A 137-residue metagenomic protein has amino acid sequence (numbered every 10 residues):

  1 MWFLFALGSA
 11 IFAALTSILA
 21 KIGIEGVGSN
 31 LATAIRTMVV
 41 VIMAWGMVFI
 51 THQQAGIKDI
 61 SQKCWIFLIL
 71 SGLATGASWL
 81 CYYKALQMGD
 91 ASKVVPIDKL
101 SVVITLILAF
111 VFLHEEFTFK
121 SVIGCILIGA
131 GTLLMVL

Functional and structural regions predicted by a protein language model:
M1-I11, V27, V40-F67, W79-M88 (+1 more regions): Membrane-interface interhelical linkers
A10, A14, I18, W45 (+3 more regions): Hydrophobic/small/kink-forming positions within alpha-helical transmembrane segments of polytopic membrane proteins
L15-V40: Juxtamembrane helix-loop-helix junctions in multi-pass membrane proteins
G23, A32, A85, V111-L113: Hydrophobic/aromatic residues within transmembrane alpha-helices of multi-pass small-molecule transporters
S29-T37, Q62-L68, V95-P96, S121-I126: Cytoplasmic-side transmembrane-helix entry/capping segments in multi-pass membrane proteins
L31-M38, L80, L86-L106: Helix-helix packing/entry segments at the starts of transmembrane helices
A44, K120-V136: Hydrophobic transmembrane alpha-helices of multi-pass small-molecule transport proteins
V102-V122: C-terminal transmembrane-helix exit sites in multi-pass transporters
